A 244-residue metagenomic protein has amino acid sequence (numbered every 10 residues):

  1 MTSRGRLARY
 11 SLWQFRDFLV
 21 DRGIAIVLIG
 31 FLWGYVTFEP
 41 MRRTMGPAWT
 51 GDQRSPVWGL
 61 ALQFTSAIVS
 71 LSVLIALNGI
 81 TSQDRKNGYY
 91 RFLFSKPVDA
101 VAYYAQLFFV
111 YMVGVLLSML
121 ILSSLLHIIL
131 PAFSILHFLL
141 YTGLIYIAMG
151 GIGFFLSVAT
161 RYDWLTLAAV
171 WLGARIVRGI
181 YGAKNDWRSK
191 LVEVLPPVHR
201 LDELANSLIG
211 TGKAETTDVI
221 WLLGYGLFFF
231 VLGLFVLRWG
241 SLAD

Functional and structural regions predicted by a protein language model:
M1-I29, L242-A243: Aromatic- and glycine-rich beta-strand/loop motifs that create alpha-glucan
W33-P40, L116-L125, L172-G182: Aromatic-anchored segments of alpha-helical transmembrane domains
M41-V57, W164, L172-D244: Terminal transmembrane helical anchor/hairpin motif
A48-G51, I121-I145: Membrane-interfacial helix-loop-helix connectors in multipass membrane proteins
P56-Q83: Long, hydrophobic alpha-helical segments
G79-M112: Helix-loop-helix units of permease transmembrane domains in multi-pass membrane transporters, especially ABC
A100-F133: Hydrophobic alpha-helical transmembrane segments that constitute the membrane-spanning cores of multi-pass membrane
H137-L165, R175, L227-L232: Hydrophobic alpha-helical transmembrane segments of polytopic membrane proteins
